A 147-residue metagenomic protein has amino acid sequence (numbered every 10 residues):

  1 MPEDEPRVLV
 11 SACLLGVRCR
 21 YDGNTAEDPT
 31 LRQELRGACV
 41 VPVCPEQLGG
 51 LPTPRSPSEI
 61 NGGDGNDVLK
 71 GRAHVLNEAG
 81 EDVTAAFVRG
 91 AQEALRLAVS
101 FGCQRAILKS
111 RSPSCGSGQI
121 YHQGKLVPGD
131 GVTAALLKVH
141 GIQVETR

Functional and structural regions predicted by a protein language model:
E3-V8: Extreme N-terminal starter segment of soluble prokaryotic enzymes
C13, K109-S112: Short, well-ordered beta-to-alpha junction loops that form the rim of enzyme active sites and present histidine/acidic
G16-G23: Short N-terminal binding/cap micro-motifs at the start of the first secondary-structure element
A26-H74: Short, surface-exposed acidic-centric catalytic microdomains
C39, P128-R147: Short, flexible loop segments at boundaries between secondary-structure elements
E81-L97: Glycine-rich anion/phosphate-binding loops
G102-A106, V132: Short, compact, well-ordered microdomains
C115-A134: Short Gly/Thr/Asp-enriched flexible loops that form oxyanion-binding sites at enzyme active sites
